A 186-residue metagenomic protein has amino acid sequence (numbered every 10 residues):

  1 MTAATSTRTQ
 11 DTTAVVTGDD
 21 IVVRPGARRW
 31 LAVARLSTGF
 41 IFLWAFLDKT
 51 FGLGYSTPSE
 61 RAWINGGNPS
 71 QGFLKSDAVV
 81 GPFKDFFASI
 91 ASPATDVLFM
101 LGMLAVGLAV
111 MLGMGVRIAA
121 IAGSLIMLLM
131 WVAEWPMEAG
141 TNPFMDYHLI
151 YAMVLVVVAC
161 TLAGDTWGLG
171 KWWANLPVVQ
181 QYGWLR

Functional and structural regions predicted by a protein language model:
T2-A105, L112-R186: Extended, low-polarity transmembrane helix blocks
